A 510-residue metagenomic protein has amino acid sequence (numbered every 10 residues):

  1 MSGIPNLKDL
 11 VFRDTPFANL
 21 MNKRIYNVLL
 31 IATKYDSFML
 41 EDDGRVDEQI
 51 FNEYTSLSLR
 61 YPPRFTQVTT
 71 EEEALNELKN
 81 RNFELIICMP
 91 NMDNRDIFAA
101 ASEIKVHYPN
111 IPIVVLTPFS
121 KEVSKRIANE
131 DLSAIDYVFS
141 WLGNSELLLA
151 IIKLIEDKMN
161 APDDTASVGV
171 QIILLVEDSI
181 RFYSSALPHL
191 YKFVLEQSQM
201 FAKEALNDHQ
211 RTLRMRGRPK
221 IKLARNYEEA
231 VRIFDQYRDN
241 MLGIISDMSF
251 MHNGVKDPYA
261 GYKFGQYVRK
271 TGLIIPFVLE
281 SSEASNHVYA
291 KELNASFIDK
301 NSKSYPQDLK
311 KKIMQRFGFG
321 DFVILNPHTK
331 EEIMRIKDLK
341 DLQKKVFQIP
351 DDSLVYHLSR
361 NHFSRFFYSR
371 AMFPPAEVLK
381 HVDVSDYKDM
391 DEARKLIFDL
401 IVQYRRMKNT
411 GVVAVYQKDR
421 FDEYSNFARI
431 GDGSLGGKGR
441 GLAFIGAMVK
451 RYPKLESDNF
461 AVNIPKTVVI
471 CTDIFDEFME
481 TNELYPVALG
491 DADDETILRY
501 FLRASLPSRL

Functional and structural regions predicted by a protein language model:
M1-T66, S102, E130-Y137, W141-K220 (+4 more regions): Non-catalytic signal-transmission and effector/linker regions of two-component phosphorelay proteins
D9-L10, M39-F51, P62, Q67-I113 (+4 more regions): Conserved phosphotransfer microenvironments
L30, I113-V115, L175, L279: Structural beta-sheet core signal
S37-L40, K121-K125, Y183-S184, S285-Y289: Short, charged/polar "capping" segments at the starts of alpha-helices and the immediately preceding loops
I97, I127-V138, Y289-I298: As written
L116-P118, E280, K300: Hydrophobic/aromatic residues positioned on beta-strands within the core alpha/beta folds
D341-K344, I349-L510: N-terminal beta-alpha lobe that positions the nucleotide/phosphoryl donor in ATP/NTP-coupled carboxylate activation
